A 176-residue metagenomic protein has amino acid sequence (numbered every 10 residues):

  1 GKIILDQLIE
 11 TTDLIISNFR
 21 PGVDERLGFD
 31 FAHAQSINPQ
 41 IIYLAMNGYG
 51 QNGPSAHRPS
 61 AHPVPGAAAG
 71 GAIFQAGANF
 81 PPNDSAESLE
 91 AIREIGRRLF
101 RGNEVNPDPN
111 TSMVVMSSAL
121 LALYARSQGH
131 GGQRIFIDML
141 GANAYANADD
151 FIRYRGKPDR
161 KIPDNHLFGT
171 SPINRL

Functional and structural regions predicted by a protein language model:
G1-S36: A structured beta-alpha segment of the ubiquitous adenosine-cofactor-binding alpha/beta core
D13, Q40-I42, R134: Beta-sheet entry/capping signal
I16, A34, Y43, H62 (+2 more regions): Structural scaffold positions in well-ordered secondary structure
R20-P21, G48, L140-A142: An acidic- and aromatic-residue-enriched active-site/binding cleft used to recognize and process polar
E25-P63, A68: Rossmann-fold NAD(P)-binding glycine/threonine-rich loop
N52, G66-L176: Acidic, glycine-rich segments within the central catalytic cores of soluble metabolic enzymes that bind/position
